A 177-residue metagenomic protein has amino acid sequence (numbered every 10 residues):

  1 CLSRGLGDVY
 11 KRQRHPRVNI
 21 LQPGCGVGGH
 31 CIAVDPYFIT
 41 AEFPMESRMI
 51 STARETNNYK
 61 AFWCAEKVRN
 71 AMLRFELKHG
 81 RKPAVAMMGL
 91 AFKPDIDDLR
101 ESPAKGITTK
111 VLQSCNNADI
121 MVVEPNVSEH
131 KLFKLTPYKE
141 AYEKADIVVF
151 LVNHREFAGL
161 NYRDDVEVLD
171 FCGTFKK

Functional and structural regions predicted by a protein language model:
C1-Y10: Single conserved hydrophobic/aromatic residue that forms the stacking wall/gate of nucleotide- or nucleobase-binding
S3, G80, A141-E143: A short, aliphatic-rich alpha-helical micro-motif
R12-Y37, P44-R69, L77: Hydrophobic helix-and-loop "lid/oligomerization" segment in the mid-to-C-terminal part of catalytic domains
A86, P94-L132: NAD(P)-binding Rossmann-fold cofactor-contacting core
P94-D95, R155-L160, K176-K177: Short glycine-rich, flexible loops that bind phosphorylated cofactors or substrates
L132-A145: Short acidic low-complexity segments
F150-N153, F171: Short, well-ordered coil/turn residues at beta-beta hairpins and beta-strand->alpha-helix junctions within
R163-K177: ADP-ribose/adenylate-binding Rossmann-like module
